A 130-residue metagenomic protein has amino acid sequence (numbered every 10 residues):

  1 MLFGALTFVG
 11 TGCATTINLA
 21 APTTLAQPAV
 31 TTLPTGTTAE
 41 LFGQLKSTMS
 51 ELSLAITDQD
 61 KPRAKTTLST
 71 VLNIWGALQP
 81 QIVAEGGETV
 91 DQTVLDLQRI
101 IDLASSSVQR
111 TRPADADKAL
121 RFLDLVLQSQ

Functional and structural regions predicted by a protein language model:
M1-L2: Bacterial N-terminal signal peptides that target proteins for export
V9-G12: C-terminal motif of bacterial Sec signal peptides marking the signal peptidase cleavage site
A14-Q130: Mature extracytoplasmic or organellar-lumen-exposed domains after removal of signal/transit peptides
